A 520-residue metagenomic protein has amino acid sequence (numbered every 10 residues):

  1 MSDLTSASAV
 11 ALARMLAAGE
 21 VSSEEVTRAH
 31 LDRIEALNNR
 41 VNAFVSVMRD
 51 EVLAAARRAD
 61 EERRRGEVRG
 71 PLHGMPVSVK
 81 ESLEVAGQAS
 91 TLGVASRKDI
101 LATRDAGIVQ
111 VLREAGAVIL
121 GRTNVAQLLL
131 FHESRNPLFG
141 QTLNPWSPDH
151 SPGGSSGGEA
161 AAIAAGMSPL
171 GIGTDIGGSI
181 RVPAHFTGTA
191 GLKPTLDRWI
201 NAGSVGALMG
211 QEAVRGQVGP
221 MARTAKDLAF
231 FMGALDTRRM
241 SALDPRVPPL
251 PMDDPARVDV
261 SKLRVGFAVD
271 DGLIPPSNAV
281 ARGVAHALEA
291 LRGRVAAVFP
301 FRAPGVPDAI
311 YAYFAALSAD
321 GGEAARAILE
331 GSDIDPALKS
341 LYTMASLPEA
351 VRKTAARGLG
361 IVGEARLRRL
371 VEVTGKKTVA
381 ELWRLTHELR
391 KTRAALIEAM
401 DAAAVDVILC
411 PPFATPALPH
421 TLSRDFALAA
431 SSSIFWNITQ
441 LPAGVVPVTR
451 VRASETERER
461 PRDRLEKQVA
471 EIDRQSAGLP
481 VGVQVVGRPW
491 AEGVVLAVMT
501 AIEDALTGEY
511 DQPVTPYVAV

Functional and structural regions predicted by a protein language model:
M1-A55, R64, E289-R294, L479 (+1 more regions): An N-terminal boundary/leader segment
E20-T27, R57, V111, P251-D253 (+4 more regions): Acyltransferase
H30, V52, G74, K80 (+6 more regions): Conserved hydrophobic/aromatic pocket- or pore-lining residues that grip, position, or stack substrates in active sites
A36, E114, A165-V269, L273-I274 (+6 more regions): Structural helix-boundary/capping segments
D50-R57, G116-A117, A126: Long amphipathic alpha-helix in the N-terminal Rossmann-like dinucleotide-binding domain of NAD(P)-dependent
L72-L92, D259-G266, A319-I397, A402 (+3 more regions): Short helix-loop capping/hinge segments that flank enzyme active sites or metal/cofactor-binding pockets
L72-V218, A268-D270, C410-R424, A453-E457: Short glycine/serine-rich loop/turn segments
V407-I434, L441, V445-L465: An extended, acidic, His-containing surface patch that forms the Zn2+-binding/catalytic region of metallohydrolases
